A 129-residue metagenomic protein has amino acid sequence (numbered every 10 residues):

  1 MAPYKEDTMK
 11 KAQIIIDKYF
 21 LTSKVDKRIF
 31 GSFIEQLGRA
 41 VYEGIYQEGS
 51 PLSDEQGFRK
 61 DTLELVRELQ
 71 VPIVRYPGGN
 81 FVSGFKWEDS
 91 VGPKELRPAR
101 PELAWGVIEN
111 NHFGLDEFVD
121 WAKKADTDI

Functional and structural regions predicted by a protein language model:
Y4-I129: Non-catalytic accessory regions flanking glycosidase/transglycosidase catalytic cores in CAZymes
